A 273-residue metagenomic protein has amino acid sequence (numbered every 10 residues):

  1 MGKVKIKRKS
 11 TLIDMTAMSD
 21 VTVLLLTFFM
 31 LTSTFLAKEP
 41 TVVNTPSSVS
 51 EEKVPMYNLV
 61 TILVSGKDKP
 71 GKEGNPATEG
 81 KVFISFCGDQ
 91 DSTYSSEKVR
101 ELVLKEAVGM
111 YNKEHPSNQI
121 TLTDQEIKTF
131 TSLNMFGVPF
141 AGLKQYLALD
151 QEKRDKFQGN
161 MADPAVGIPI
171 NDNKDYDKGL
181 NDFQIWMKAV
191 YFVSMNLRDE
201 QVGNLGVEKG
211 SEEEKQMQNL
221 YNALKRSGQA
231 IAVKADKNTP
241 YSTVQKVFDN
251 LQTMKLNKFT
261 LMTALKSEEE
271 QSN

Functional and structural regions predicted by a protein language model:
K3-P40: Hydrophobic single transmembrane helices highlighted by the model
L36-N273: Long, low-hydrophobicity, acidic/polar, solvent-exposed interaction domains
